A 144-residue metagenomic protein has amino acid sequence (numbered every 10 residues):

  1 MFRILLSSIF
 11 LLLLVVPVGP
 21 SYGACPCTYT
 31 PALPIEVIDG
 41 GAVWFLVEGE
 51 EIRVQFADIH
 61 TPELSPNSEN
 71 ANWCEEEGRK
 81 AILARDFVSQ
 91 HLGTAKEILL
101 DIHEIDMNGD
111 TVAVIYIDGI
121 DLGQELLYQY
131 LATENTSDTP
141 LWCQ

Functional and structural regions predicted by a protein language model:
F2-L5, V16-Q144: Small beta-barrel nucleic-acid-binding modules, primarily SNase/OB-fold domains and secondarily Tudor-like barrels
